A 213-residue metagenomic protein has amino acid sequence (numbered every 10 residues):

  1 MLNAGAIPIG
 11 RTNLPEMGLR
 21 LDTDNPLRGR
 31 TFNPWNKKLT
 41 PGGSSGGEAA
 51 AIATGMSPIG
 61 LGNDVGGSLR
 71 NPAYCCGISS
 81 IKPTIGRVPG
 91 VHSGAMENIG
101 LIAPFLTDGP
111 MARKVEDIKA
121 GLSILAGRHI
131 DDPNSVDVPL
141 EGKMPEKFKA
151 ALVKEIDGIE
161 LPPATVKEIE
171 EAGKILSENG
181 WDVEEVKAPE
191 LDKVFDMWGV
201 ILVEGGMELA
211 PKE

Functional and structural regions predicted by a protein language model:
L2, P163-P189, A210-E213: Acyltransferase
L2-L122: Short glycine/serine-rich loop segments
R11, G62, V153-E155, V186: Generic beta-strand/beta-sheet core signal
R70-A73, E141-M144, W198-G199: Short glycine-biased active-site loop of nucleotidyltransferases that positions the nucleotide triphosphate and helps
K82-G173, E190: A short helix-breaking turn/cap at a secondary-structure junction
P145-V153, I201-E213: Short helix-loop capping/hinge segments that flank enzyme active sites or metal/cofactor-binding pockets
T165, V194-E204: Short glycine/threonine-rich loop-to-helix capping motif typified by GTGT followed within a few residues by an Asp-Pro
